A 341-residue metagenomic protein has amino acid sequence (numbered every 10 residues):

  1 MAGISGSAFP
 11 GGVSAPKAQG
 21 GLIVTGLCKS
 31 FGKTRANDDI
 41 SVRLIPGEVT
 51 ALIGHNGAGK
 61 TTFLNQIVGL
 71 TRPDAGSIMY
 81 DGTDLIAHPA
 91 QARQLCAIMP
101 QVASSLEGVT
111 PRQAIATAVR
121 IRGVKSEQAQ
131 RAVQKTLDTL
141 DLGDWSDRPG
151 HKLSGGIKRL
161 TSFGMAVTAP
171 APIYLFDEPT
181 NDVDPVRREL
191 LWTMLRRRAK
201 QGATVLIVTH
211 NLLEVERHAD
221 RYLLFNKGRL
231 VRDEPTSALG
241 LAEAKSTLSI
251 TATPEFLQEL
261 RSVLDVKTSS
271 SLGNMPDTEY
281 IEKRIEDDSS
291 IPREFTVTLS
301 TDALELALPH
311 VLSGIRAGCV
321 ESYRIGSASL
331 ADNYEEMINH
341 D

Functional and structural regions predicted by a protein language model:
V68: Helix-to-loop junction immediately C-terminal to a conserved catalytic motif
G76-A87, Q91-A92: Conserved ABC transporter NBD signature motif
A116, R120, E127-W145: Conserved ABC ATPase "signature" region
P149-L153: Conserved ABC ATPase signature
Y174-E178: Catalytic Walker B motif of ABC-type/P-loop ATPase nucleotide-binding domains
R196-T298: ABC transporter nucleotide-binding domain
